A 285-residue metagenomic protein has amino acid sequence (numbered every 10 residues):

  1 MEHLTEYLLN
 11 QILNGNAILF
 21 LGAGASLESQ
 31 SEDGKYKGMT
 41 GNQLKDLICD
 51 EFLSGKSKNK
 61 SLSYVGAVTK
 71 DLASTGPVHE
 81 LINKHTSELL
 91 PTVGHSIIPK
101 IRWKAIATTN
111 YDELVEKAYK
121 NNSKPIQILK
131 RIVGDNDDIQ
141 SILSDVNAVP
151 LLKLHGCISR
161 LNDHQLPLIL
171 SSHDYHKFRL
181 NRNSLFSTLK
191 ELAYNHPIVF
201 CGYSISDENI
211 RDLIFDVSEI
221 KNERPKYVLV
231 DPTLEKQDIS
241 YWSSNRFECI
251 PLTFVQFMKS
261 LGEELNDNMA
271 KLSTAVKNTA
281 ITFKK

Functional and structural regions predicted by a protein language model:
M1, S87-E88, F178-R182, D207: A conditional alpha-helix N-cap/helix-loop micro-motif detector
M1-A107, V115, N121, I281-K285: Gly/serine-rich nucleotide phosphate-binding loop at the start of the catalytic core of nucleotide/ADP-ribose-handling
M1-L19, A25-L27, I101, N122-K124 (+2 more regions): SIR2/sirtuin-family catalytic core signature
I82-H85, S172-L180, I198-C201: Flexible, glycine/proline-enriched loop segments at strand-loop-helix junctions that form or flank small-ligand binding
L114-E116, K124-Q127: Electropositive nucleic-acid engagement tracts
A118-K120, N162-L168, I210-I214: A short secondary-structure junction signal
I126-Y194: Active-site gating loop/helix substructures
